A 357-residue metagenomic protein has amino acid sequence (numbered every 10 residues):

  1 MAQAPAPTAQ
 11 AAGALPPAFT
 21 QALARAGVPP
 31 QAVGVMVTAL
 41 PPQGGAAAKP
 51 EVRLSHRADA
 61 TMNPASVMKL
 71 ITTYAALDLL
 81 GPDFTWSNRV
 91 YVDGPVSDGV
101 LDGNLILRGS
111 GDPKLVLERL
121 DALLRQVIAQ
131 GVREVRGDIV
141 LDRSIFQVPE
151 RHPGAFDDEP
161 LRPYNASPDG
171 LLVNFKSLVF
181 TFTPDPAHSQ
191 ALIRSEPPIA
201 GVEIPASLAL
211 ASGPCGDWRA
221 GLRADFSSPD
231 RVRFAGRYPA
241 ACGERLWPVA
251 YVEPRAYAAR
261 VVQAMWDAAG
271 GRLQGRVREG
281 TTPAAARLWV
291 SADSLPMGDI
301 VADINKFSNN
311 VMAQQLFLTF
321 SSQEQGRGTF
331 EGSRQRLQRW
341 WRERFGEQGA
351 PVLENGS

Functional and structural regions predicted by a protein language model:
M1-Q3: Gram-negative bacterial Sec-dependent N-terminal signal peptides
A6-A26, D78-P351: Conserved serine DD-peptidase/penicillin-binding transpeptidase domain and beta-lactam-recognizing active-site
L23-S55, R278: A short, well-structured edge-of-sheet supersecondary motif
A32-G34, D59-T61, V67, S87 (+1 more regions): A common structural microfeature
L40-P42, D59-M62, P95-V96: Short active-site-proximal "capping" loops at secondary-structure junctions
L54-R57, R245-W247: Short, glycine/acidic-enriched capping/hinge loops at junctions between secondary-structure elements
S55-A75: Short active-site loop at a secondary-structure junction that contains or immediately precedes the catalytic residue(s)
G356-S357: Short, intrinsically disordered, charge-balanced linker/junction segments flanking boundaries in proteins
